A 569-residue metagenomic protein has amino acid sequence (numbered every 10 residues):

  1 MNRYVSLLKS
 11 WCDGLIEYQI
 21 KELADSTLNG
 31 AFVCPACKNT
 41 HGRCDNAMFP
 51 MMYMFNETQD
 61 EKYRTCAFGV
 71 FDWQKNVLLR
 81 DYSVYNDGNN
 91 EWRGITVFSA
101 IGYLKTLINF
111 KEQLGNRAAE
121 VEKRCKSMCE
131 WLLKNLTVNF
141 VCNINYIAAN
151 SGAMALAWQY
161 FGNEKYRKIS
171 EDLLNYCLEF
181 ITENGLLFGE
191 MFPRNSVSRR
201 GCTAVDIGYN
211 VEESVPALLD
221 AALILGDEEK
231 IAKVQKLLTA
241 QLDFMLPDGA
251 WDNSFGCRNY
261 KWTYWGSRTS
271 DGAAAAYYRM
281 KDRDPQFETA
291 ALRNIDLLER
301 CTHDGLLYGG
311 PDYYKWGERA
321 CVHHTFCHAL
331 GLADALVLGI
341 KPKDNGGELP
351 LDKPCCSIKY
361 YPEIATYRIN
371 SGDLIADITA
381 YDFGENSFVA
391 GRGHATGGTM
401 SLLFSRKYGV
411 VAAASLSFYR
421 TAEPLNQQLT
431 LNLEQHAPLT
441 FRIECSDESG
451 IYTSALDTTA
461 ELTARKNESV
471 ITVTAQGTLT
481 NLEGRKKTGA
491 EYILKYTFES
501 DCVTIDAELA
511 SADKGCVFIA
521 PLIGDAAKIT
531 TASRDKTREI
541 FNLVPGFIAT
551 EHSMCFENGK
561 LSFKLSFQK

Functional and structural regions predicted by a protein language model:
R3-A31, R64-S83, E120-F140, E164-M191 (+2 more regions): Long, well-ordered core segments of solenoidal/helical folds
A36-N56, D60-K230, R258-G266: Aromatic-lined, polymer-binding surfaces characteristic of secreted/periplasmic polysaccharide-degrading enzymes
A67-V70, Q74, G94-I95, A148-S151 (+12 more regions): Long, contiguous hydrophobic alpha-helical segments, chiefly transmembrane helices and signal peptides
L107, W158, I181, Q241 (+2 more regions): A generic secondary-structure signal for well-formed alpha-helical elements
E228-I231, D243-G515: Extended polysaccharide-engagement surfaces of secreted carbohydrate-active enzymes
K514-D525: Surface-exposed beta-strand/loop patches in extracellular or lumenal glycoproteins
D525-D535: Short aromatic-acidic-glycine turn motif
T537-K569: Beta-strand-rich recognition/accessory modules
